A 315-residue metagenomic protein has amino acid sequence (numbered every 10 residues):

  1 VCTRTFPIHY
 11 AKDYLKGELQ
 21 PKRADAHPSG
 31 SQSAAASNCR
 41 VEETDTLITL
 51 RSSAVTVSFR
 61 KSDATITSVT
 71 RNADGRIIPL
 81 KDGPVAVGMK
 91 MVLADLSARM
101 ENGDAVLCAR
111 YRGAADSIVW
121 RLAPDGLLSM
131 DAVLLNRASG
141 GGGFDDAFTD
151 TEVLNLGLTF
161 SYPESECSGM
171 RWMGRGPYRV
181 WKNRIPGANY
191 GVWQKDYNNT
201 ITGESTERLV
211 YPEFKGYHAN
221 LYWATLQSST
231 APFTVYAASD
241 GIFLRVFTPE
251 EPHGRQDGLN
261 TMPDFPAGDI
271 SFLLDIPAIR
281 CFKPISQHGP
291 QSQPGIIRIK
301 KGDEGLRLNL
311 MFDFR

Functional and structural regions predicted by a protein language model:
V1-S29: Short beta-strand elements
Q20-R315: Beta-strand/loop-rich accessory regions of lumenal/periplasmic or secreted enzymes, predominantly carbohydrate-active
